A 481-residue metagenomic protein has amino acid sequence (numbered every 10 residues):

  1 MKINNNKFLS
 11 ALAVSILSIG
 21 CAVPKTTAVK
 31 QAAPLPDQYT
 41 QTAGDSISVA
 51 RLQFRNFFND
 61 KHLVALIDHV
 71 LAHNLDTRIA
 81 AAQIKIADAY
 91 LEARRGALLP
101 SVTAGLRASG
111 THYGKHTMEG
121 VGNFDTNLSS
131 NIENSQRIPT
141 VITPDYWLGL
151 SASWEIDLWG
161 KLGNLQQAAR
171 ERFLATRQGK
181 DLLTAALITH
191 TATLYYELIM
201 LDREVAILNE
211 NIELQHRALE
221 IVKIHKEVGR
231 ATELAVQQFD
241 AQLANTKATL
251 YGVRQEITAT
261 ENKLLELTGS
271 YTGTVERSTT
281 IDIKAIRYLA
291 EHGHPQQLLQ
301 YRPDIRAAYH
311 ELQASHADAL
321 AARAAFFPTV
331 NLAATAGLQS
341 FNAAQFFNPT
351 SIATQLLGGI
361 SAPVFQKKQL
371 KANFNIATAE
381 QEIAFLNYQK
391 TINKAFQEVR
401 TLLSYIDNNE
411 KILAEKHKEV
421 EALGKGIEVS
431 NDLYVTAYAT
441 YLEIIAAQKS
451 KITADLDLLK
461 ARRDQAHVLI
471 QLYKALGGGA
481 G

Functional and structural regions predicted by a protein language model:
K2-L9: Bacterial N-terminal signal peptides that target proteins for export
A22-R95, D202, I283-Q313, P363 (+2 more regions): Bacterial Sec-pathway N-terminal export signals of envelope proteins
P34, E210-E213, R230-T232, Y251-L299 (+2 more regions): Short, solvent-exposed, mixed-charge loop/turn linkers that connect secondary-structure elements
V49-L52, S129-Q136, F341-A343: Extracytoplasmic loops and strand-loop junctions of Gram-negative outer membrane beta-barrel proteins
R78, S101-V121, S135-I142, S153-L182 (+3 more regions): Small/polar (Gly/Ser/Thr/Ala-rich) solvent-exposed segments that form structured loops/beta-strands/short helices used
A80-R94, L183, L187-N209, R217-I224 (+6 more regions): Amphipathic alpha-helical coiled-coil segments
Y146-A152, H294, T354-I360: Hydrophobic, lipid-facing positions within transmembrane beta-strands of outer-membrane proteins
